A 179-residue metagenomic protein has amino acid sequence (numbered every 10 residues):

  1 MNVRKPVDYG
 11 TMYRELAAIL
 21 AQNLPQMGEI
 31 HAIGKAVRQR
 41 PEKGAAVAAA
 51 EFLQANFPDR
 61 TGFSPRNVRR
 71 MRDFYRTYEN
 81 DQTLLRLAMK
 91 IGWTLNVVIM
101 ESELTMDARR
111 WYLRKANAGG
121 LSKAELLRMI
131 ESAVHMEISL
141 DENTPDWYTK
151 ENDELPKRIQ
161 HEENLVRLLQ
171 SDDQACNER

Functional and structural regions predicted by a protein language model:
M1-R179: Basic, low-complexity intrinsically disordered segments
